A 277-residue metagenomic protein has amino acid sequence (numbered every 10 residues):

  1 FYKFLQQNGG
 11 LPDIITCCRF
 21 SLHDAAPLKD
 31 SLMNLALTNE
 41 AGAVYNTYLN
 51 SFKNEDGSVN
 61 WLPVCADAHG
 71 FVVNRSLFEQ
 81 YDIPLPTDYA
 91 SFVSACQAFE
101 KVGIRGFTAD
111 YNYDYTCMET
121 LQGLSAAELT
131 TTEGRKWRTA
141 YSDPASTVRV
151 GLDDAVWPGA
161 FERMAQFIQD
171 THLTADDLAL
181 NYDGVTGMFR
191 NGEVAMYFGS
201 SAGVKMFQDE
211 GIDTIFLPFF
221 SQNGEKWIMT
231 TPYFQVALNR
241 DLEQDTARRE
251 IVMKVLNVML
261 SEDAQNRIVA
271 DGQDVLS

Functional and structural regions predicted by a protein language model:
F1, Y89-V93, D176-R190: Short helix-initiation/N-cap motifs at beta->coil->alpha
K3-Q6, L11-D13, A41-S76, R105-A109 (+1 more regions): A structural signal for short loop-to-beta-strand junctions that line the ligand-binding cleft of periplasmic/secreted
D13-T16, A195-S200, I215: Paired acidic/hydrophobic, glycine-rich loop segments that form the ligand-binding mouth/hinge of periplasmic-binding
C18-H69, P84, V93, F99 (+4 more regions): Hinge/lid segment of periplasmic solute-binding proteins
S21-P27, G199-D213: A ligand-binding cleft/hinge motif common to bilobed small-molecule-binding domains
S58, Q80-Y81, Q208-D274: Extracytoplasmic/periplasmic substrate-recognition and gating elements
N60-L62, V93-R149: Extracytoplasmic/periplasmic solute-binding protein
T139-L178: Glycine-centered hinge/linker elements that transmit conformational signals in sensory and ligand-binding systems
